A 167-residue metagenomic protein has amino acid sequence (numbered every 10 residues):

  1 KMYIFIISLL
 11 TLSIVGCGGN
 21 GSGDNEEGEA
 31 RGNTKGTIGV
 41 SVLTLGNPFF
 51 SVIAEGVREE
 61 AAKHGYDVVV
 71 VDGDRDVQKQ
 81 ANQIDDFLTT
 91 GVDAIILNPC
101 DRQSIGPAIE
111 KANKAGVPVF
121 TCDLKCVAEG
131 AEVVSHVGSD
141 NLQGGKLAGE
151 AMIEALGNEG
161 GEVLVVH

Functional and structural regions predicted by a protein language model:
K1-V15: Sec-dependent bacterial lipoprotein signal peptides
G16-G28: Bacterial lipoprotein signal-peptidase II cleavage site
E26-S41: Post-signal peptide N-terminal segment of mature Sec-exported envelope proteins
G32-T34, N113-A115, E159: Residue-level preference for short coil/turn positions at secondary-structure junctions
T37-E60, H64, V68-D86, T90-V92 (+2 more regions): Extracytoplasmic "Venus flytrap"
I38, Q80, V137-G161: Hydrophobic alpha-helical segments within soluble ligand-binding/sensing domains
D67, R102-Q103, P107-Q143, E162: Flexible loop/hinge segments that line or gate small-molecule binding clefts
Q78-T89, G106-E110, K146, E150-E154: Amphipathic, non-transmembrane alpha-helical secondary structure
